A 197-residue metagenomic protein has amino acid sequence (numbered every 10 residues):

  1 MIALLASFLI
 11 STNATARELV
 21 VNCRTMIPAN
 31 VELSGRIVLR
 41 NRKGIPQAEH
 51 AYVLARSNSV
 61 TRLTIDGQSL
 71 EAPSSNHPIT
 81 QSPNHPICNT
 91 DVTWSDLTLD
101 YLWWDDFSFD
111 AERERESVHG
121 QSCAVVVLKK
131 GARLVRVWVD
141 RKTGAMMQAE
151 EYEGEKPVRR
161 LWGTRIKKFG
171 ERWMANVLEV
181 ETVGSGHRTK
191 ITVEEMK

Functional and structural regions predicted by a protein language model:
M1-F8: Bacterial N-terminal signal peptides
T12-Q81, F109-A111: N-terminal mature ectodomain segment of secretory-pathway/periplasmic proteins
R17-E18, Y101-R113, P157-R160: A short, amphipathic edge element
V31-L39, Q47, V92-L97, V139-M147 (+1 more regions): Short, basic/low-complexity N-terminal boundary segments at the transition from targeting/disordered tails
L33, N76, T80-L102: Acidic/charged, solvent-exposed loop-and-adjacent secondary-structure segments enriched in E/D, K/R, S/T, and G/P
H50-R56, S108-S117, V137, T164-I166: Short, exposed beta-strand/loop patches in secreted or surface proteins that constitute
D66-G67, S95-L102, W173-V183: Short, surface-exposed secondary-structure junctions/capping segments
H119-K197: Gly/Pro-enriched, hydrophobic low-complexity segments that function as extracytoplasmic propeptides/linkers
